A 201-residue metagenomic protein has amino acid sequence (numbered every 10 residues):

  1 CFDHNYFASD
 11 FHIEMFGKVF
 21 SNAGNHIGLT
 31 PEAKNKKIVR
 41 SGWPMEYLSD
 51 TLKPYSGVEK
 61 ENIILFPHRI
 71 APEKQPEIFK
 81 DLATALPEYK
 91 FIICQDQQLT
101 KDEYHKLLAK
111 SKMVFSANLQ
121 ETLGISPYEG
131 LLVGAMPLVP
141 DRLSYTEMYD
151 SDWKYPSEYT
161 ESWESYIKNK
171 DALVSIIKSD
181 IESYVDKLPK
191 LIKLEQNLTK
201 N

Functional and structural regions predicted by a protein language model:
F2-K37: A short, active-site helix/loop in glycosyltransferases that binds the activated sugar's phosphate group
M45, S49, Y55-K74, K80-T84: Conserved donor-binding/catalytic core segment of Leloir-type glycosyltransferases
H105, Y128-L132, L143-E147: Short alpha-helical segment that forms part of, or immediately flanks, the ligand-binding pocket in carbohydrate-active
H105-S111: Short alpha-helical donor nucleotide-sugar binding micro-motif in glycosyltransferases
N118-L119: Aromatic "clamp/platform" in nucleotide-sugar-dependent glycosyltransferases that forms part of the donor/acceptor
M136-V139: Short hydrophobic beta-strand element within catalytic cores of glycosyltransferases and related nucleotide-activated
D141-P156: Short acidic/histidine- and often glycine-rich active-site loop of Leloir-type glycosyltransferases that engages
T160-N201: A charged, aromatic-enriched C-terminal amphipathic alpha-helix characteristic of glycosyltransferases across folds
